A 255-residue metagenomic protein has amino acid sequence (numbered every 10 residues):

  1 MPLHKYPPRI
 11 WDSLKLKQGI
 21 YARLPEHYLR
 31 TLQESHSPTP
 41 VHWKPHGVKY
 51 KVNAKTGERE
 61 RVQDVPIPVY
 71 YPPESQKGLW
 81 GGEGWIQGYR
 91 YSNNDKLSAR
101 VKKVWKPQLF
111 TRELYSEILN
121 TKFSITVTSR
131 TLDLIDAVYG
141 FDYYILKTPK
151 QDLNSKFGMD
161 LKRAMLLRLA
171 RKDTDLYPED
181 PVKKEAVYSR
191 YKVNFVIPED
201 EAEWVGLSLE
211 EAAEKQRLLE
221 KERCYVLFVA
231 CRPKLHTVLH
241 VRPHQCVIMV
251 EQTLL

Functional and structural regions predicted by a protein language model:
P2-L255: Compact, Lys/Arg-rich rRNA/RNP-binding cores from ribosome-related proteins
